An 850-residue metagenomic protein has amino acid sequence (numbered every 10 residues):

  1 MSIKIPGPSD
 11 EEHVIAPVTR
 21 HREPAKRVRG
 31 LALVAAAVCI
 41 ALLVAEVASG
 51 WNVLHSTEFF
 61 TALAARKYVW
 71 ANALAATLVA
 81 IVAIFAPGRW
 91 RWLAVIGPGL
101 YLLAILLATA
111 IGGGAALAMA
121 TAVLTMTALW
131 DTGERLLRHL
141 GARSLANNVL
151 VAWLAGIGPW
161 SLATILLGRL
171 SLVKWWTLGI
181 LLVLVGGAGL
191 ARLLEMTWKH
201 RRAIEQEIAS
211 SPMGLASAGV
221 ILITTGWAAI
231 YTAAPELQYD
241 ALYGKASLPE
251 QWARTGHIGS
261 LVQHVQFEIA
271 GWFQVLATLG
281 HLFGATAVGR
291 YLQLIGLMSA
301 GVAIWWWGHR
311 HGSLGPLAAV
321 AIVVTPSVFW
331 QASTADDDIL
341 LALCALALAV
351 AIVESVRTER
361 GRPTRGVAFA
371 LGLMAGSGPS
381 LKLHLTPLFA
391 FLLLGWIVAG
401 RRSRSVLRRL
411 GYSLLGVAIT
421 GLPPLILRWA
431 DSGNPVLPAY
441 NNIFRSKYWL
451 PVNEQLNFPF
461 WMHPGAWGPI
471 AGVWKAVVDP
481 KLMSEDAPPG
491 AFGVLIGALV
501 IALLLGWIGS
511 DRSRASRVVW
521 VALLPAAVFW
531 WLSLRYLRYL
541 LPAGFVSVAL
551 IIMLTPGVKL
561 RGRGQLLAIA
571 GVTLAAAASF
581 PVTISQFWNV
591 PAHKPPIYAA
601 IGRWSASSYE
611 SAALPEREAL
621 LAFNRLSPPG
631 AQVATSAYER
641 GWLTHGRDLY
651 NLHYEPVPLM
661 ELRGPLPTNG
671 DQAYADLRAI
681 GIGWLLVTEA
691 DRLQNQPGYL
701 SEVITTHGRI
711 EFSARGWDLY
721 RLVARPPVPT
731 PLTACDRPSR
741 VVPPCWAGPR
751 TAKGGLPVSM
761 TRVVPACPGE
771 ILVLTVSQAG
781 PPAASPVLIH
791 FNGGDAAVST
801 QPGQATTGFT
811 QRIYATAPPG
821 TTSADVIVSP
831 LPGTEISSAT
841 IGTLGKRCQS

Functional and structural regions predicted by a protein language model:
S2-I208, W530, A673-Y674: Membrane-embedded, hydrophobic transmembrane alpha-helices
A75-A86, L222, L297-W305, A418 (+1 more regions): Hydrophobic, aromatic-rich transmembrane alpha-helices and their immediate juxtamembrane boundary segments
Y101-L102, S217-I221, P316, R365-A375 (+3 more regions): Signature aromatic-anchored transmembrane alpha helix within multi-pass, membrane-resident enzymes that catalyze glycan
Y101-L103, A152-S161, V220-T224, L292-V356 (+5 more regions): Membrane-embedded helix bundles of polyisoprenyl
A233-S247, A578-A622, E639-G641: Membrane-proximal, lumen/periplasm-facing interface regions of secretory-pathway glyco- and lipid-modifying enzymes
A234, R408-P480, A578-F587: Membrane-lumen/periplasm interface segments of specific transmembrane helices in polyprenyl phosphate-linked
E250, R290, L294, D338-C344 (+4 more regions): Hydrophobic/aromatic-rich transmembrane helices and adjacent perimembrane loops
Y609-H653, W684-A690: Short periplasmic/luminal acceptor-recognition loop of GT-C membrane glycosyltransferases, typified by
